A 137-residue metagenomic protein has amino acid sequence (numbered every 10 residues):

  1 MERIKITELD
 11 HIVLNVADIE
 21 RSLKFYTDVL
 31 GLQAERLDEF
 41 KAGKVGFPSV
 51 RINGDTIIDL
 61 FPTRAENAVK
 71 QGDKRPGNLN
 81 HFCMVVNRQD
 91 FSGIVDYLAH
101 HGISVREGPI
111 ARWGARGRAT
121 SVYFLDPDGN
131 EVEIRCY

Functional and structural regions predicted by a protein language model:
M1-K5, V95-Y137: Vicinal oxygen chelate
R3-I6, V29, P76: Alpha-helix termination/capping residues and helix-transition junctions
E8-A17, P48-I52, K70-Y97, T120-L125: Vicinal oxygen chelate
N15-I58: Core segments of cupin and vicinal oxygen chelate
K24, D28, S92-H100: Replace "anionic and nucleotidyl ligands
R36, A65-Q71, E107-G108, R112: A short, acidic/glycine-rich surface segment
D59-F61, E133: Conserved beta-strand in the GNAT
